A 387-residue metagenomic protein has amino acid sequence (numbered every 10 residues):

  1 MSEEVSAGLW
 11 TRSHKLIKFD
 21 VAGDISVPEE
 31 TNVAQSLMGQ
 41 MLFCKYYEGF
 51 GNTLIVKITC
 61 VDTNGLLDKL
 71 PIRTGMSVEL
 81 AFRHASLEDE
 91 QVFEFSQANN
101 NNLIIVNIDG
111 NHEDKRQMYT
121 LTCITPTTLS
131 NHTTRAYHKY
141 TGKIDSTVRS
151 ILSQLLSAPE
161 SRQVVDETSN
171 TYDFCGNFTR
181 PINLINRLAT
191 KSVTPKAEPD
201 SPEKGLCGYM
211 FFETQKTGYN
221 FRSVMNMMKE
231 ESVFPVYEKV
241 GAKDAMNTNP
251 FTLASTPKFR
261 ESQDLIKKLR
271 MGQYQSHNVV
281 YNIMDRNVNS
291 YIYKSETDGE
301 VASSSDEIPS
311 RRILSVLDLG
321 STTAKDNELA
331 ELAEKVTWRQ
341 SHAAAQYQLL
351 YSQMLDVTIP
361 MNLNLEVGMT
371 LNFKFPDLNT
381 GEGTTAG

Functional and structural regions predicted by a protein language model:
M1-T133: Assembly/oligomerization scaffold segments
F43-P71, A242-G387: An acidic/polar, Gly/Ser/Thr-rich interaction patch typically located in mid-to-C-terminal regions of proteins
N111-M118, I124-L129, T141-Q163: Glycine-rich, acidic and aromatic/proline-enriched surface loops and short helix-turn segments that act as binding
M118-T127, Q163-L265: Short beta-strand-centered interaction patches in the first periplasmic/extracellular domains of large envelope
H132-G142, N170-C175: Second-shell loop/turn segments in exported
R135-A136, V148-L152, Y351-Q353, L371: Long, intrinsically disordered, low-complexity accessory segments associated with secretion and vesicular trafficking
D145, F178-I182, L365: Conserved structured core elements
